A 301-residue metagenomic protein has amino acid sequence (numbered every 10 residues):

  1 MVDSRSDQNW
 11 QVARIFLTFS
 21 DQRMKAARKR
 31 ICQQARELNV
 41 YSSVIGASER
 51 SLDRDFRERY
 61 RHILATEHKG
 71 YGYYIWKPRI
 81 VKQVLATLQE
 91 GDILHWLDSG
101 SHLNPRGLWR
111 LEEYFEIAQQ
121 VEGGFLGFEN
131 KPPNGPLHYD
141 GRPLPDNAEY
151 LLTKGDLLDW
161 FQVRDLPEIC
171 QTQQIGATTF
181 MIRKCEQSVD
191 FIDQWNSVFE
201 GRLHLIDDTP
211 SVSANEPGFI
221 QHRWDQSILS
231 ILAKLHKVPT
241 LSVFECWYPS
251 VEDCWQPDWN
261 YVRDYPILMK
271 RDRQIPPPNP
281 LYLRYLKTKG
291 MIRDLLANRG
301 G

Functional and structural regions predicted by a protein language model:
M1-G301: Glycosyltransferase catalytic domains, chiefly GT-A lineage
